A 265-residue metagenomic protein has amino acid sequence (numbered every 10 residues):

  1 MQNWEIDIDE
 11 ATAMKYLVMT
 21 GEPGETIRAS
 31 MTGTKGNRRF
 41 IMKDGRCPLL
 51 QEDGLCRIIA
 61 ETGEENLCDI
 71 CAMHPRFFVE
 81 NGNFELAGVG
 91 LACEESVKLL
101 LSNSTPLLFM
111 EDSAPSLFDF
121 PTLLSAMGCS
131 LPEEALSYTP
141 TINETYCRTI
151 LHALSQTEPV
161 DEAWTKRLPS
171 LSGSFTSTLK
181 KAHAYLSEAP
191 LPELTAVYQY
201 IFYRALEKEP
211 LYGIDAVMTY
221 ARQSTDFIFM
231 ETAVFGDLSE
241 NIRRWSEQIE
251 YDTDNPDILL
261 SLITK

Functional and structural regions predicted by a protein language model:
M1-E80, F84-E85: N-terminal leader/presequence-like segments
I8-T12, V89, S224, N241: Alpha-helical structural motif
A11-T20, M110, G236-Q248: Short alpha-helical "patches" and their helix-cap loops
K15, I70, A92, N255 (+1 more regions): Alpha-helical scaffold elements adjacent to nucleotide-binding pockets in ATP/GTP-utilizing enzyme cores
G24, R28, L101, D254-D257: Residue-level signal for secondary-structure boundary elements
G54-L55, E61-C129: Internal, well-ordered alpha/beta segment that forms a basic, Gly-enriched binding/recognition surface
D119-K265: Hydrophobic, aromatic-lined core segments that form the binding pocket/scaffold for planar heteroaromatic ligands
